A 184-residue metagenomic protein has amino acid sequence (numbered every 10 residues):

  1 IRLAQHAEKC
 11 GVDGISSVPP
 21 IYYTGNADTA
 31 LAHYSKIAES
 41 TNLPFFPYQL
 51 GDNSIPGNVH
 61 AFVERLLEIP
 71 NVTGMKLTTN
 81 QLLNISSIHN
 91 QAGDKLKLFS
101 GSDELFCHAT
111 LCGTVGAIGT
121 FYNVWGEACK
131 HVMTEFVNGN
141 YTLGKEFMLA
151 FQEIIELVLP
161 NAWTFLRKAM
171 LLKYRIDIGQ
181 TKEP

Functional and structural regions predicted by a protein language model:
I1-I55: Active-site beta->alpha loop and helix N-cap motifs at the rims of alpha/beta catalytic domains
I1-R2, G14, K95-L98, I178: Helix-coil boundary/capping segments in enzymes
A4, F106, R167: Short glycine-/small-residue-rich flexible loop motifs, especially phosphate/cofactor-binding loops
P19, P47, I69, T79 (+1 more regions): Generic secondary-structure boundary/loop-capping signal
P19-D28, V137-N140, T181-P184: Glycine-rich tight-turn/loop motif centered on a GG-T
E39-S40, G51-L159: Catalytic alpha/beta core domains of metabolic enzymes, predominantly
T110-G113, Q152-P184: Conserved short secondary-structure transition element at the edge of the structured enzyme core that lines
